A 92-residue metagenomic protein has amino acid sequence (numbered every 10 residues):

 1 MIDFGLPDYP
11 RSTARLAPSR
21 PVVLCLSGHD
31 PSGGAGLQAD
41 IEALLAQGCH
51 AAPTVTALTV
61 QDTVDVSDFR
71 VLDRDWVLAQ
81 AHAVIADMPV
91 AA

Functional and structural regions predicted by a protein language model:
M1-A92: Small-residue (G/A/S/T)-rich helix-start motifs and N-terminal tracts that mark the onset
